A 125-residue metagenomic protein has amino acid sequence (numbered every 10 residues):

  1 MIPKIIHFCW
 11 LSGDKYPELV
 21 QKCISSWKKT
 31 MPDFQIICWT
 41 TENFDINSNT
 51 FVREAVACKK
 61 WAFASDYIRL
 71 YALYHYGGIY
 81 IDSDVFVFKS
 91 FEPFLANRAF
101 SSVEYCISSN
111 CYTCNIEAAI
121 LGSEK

Functional and structural regions predicted by a protein language model:
M1-N49, K125: N-terminal anchoring/stem segment of glycosyltransferases
C9, C23, C38, C58 (+2 more regions): Generic recognition of cysteine residues
G13-V20, C58-D66: Aromatic-acidic/polar surface patches that form glycan- and anion
S25-K29, A55-C58, I120-G122: Short, low-complexity, polar/charged sequence segments that are solvent-exposed and flexible
M31, C38, I46-F63, F94: An acidic/histidine-cluster motif and surrounding catalytic segment that typifies divalent-metal-assisted enzyme active
A62-I116, I120: GT-A fold catalytic core of metal-dependent nucleotide-sugar glycosyltransferases, centered on the diacidic
